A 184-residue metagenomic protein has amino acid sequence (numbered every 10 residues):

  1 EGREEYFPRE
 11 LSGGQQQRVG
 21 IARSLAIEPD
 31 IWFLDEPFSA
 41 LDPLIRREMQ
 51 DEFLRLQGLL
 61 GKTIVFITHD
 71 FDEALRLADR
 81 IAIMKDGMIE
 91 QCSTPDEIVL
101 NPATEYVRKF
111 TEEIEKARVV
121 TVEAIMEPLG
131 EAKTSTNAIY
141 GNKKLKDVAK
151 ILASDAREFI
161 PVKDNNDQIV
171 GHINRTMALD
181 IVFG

Functional and structural regions predicted by a protein language model:
Y6-R9, I27: Conserved signature/switch motifs of ABC ATPase nucleotide-binding domains
I21: Hydrophobic anchor residue at the start of the ABC signature
W32-D35: Catalytic Walker B motif of ABC-type/P-loop ATPase nucleotide-binding domains
G61-I67: Conserved H-loop
A74-R76, V99: A short, surface-exposed alpha-helical micro-motif characterized by mixed small hydrophobic and charged/polar residues
D86-G87: Conserved ABC ATPase "signature" C-loop
C92-S93, N101, H172: ABC ATPase "signature
T134-R157, P161-N166, G171-G184: The conserved cystathionine-beta-synthase
